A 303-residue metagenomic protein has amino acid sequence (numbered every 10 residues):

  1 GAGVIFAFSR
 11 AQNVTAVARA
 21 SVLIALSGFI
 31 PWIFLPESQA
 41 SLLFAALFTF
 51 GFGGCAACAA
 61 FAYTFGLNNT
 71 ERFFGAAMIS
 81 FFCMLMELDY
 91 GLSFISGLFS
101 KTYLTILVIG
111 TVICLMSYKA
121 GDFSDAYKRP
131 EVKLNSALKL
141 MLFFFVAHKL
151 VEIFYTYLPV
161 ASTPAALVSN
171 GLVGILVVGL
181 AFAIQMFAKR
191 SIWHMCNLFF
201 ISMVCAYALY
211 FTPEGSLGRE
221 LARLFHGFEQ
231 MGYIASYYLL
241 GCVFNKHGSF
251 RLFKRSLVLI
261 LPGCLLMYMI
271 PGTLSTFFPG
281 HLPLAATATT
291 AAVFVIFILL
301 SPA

Functional and structural regions predicted by a protein language model:
A2-A16, V178-I192, S275: Helix-to-loop junctions at the C-terminal end of transmembrane segments in multipass secondary transporters
A16-P31, H194-A208: Structural signature of the two symmetry-related core transmembrane helices
Q39-A57, L217-Y233: Hydrophobic core of transmembrane alpha-helices in multi-pass small-molecule transporters, especially MFS/SLC-type
F52-L67, M231-H247: Intracellular juxtamembrane helix-capping segments at the cytosolic ends of symmetry-related transmembrane helices
N68-S93, K254-P271: Glycine-rich segments within core transmembrane alpha-helices of 12-TM secondary carriers
Y90-V108, P271-V293: A membrane-interface helix-boundary motif in multi-pass transporters
L115-F143: Flexible interhelical linker loops that connect adjacent transmembrane helices in multi-pass membrane transporters
L299-A303: Membrane-proximal linker segments that couple transmembrane helices to downstream signaling/catalytic modules
